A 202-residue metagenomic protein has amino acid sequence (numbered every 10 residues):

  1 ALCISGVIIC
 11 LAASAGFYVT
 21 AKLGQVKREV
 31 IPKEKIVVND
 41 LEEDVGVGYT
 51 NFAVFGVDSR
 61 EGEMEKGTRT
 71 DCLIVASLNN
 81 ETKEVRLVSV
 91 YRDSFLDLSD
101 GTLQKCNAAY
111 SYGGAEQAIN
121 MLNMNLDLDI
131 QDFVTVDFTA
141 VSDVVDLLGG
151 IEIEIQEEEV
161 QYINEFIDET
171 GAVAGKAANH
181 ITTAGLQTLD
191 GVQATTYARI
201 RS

Functional and structural regions predicted by a protein language model:
A1-K83: Entry/capping segment at the start of metal-dependent catalytic domains with acidic active-site entry clusters
V47-T50, G67-L73, T82-V90, G101-L103 (+5 more regions): Extracytoplasmic
V57-R60, L78-E81, V90-F95, S111 (+5 more regions): Solvent-exposed coil/turn segments that connect beta secondary-structure elements in extracytoplasmic/periplasmic
E61-M64, Q104-Y112, D127-D132, A184-G185 (+1 more regions): Second-shell loop/turn segments in exported
R86-G113, T170-A172: Flexible, solvent-exposed short loops/turns enriched in glycine
Y110-N120, M124: Short HxH-centered metal-ligating active-site micro-motif
D146-S202: Flexible, polar/acidic helix-loop-strand segments at domain edges
